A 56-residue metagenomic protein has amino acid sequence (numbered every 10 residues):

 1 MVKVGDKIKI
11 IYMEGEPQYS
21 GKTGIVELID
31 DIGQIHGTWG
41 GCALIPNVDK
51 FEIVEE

Functional and structural regions predicted by a protein language model:
K3-E56: Basic/aromatic-rich interaction segments and small domains that mediate binding to polyanionic partners
